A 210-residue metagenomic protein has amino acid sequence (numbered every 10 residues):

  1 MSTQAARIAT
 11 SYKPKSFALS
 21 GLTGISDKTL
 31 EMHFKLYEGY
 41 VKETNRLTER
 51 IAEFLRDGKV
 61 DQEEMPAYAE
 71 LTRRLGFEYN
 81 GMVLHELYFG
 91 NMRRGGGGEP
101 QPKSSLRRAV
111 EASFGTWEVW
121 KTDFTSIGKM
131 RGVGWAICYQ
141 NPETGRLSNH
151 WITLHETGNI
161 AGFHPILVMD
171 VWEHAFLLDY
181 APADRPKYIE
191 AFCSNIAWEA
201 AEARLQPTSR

Functional and structural regions predicted by a protein language model:
M1-R210: Feature for soluble, non-membrane regions of globular proteins
